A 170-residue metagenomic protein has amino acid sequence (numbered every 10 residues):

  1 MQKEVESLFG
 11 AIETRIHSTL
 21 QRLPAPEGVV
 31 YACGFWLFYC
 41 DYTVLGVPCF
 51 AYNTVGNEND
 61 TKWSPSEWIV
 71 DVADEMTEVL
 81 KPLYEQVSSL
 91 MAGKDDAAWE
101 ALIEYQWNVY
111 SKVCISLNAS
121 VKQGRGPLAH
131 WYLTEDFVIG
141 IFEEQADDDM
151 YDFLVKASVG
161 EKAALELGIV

Functional and structural regions predicted by a protein language model:
M1-V30: Short N-terminal edge-element motif at the start of the domain
L23, E27, N118-V121, R125: Long, hydrophobic, amphipathic alpha-helical segments used as structural scaffolds
A25-K62: N-terminal interaction modules that seed assembly of large macromolecular complexes
Y31, Y39-Y42, Y52, Y84 (+4 more regions): Sequence-level detector for tyrosine residue identity
F35, Y110, L117, D136-E143: Short, hydrophobic/proline-enriched secondary-structure or compact coil segments at domain edges
D41, L80, L117, A157-A163: Soluble secreted/lumenal catalytic domains with histidine-centered metal-binding or acid-base catalytic motifs
N53-K122: Polybasic, proline/glycine-rich intrinsically disordered low-complexity segments
G126-V170: Glycine-rich, aromatic-bearing surface loops/beta-hairpins
